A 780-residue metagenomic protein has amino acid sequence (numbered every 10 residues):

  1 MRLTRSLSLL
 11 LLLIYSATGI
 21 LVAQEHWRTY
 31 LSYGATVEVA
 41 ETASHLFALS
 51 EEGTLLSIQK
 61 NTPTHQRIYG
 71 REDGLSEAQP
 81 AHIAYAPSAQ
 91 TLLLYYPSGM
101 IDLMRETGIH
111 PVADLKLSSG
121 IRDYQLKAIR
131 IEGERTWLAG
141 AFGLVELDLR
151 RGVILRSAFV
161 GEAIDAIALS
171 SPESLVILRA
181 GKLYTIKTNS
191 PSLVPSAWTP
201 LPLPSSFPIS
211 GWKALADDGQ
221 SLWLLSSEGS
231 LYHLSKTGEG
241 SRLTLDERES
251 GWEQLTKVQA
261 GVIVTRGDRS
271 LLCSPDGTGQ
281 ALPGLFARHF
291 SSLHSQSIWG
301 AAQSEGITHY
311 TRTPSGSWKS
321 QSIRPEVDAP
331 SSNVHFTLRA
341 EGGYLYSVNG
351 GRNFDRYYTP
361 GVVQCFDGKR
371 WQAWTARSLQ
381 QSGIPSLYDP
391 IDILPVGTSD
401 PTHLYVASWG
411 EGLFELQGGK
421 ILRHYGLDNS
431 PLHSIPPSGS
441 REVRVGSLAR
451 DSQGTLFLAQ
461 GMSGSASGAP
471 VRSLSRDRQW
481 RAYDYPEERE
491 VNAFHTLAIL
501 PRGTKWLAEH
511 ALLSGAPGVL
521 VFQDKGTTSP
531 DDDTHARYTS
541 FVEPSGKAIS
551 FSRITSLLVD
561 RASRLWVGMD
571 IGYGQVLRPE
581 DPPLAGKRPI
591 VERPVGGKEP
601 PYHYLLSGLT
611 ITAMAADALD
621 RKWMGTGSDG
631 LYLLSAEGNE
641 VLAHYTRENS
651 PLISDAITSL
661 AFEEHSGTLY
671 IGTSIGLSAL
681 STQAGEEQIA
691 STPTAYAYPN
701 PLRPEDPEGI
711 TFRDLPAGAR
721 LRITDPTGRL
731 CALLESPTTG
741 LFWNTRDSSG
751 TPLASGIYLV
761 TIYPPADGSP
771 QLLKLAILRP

Functional and structural regions predicted by a protein language model:
M1-S8: Bacterial N-terminal signal peptides that target proteins for export
S8-T18: Bacterial N-terminal signal peptides
G19, A23-A695, L730: Carboxylate-rich, polar loop motifs that coordinate divalent cations or form catalytic acidic clusters
T668, A754-L759: Short, conserved beta-strand segments of beta-strand-rich sandwich/propeller modules, principally
A690-R722, G740-W743, A766-S769: Glycine-centered coil/turn sites that cap beta-strands in beta-rich domains
R720-C731, Y758: Short, glycine-anchored, charge-dense loop/turn motifs used at functional sites
L730-L753, P764-Q771: Glycine-centered tight-turn motifs at strand-turn-strand junctions
L759-P780: C-terminal tail/sorting-segment detector
